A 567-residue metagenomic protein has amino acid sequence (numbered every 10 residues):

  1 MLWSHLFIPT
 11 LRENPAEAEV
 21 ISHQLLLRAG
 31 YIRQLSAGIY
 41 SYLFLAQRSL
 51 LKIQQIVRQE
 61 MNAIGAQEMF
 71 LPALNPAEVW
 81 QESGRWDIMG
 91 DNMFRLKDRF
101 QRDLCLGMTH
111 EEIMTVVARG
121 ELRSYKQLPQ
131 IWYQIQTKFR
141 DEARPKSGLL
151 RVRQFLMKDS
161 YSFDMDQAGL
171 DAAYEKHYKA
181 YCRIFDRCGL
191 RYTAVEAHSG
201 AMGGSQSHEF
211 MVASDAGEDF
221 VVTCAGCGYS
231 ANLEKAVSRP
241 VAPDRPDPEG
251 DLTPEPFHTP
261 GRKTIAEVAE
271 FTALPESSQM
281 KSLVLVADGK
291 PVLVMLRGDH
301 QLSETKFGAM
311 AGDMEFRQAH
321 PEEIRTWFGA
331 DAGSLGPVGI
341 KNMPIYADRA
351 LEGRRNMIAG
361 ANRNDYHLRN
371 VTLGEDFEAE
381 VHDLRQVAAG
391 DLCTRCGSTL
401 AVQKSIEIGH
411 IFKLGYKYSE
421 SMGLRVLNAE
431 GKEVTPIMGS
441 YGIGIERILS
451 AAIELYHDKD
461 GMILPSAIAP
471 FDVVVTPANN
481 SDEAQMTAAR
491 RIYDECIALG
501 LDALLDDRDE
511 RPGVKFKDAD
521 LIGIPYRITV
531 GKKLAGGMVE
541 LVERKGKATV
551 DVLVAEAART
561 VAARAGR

Functional and structural regions predicted by a protein language model:
M1-D98, Y161-G200, D299-H300: TRNA-binding/sensing appendages of the translation machinery
M1-R28, I113-P145, H258-K263, K459: Charged, low-complexity intrinsically disordered tails and linkers
Q54, E111-R119, R144-S160, M165-Y441 (+1 more regions): Extended, low-hydrophobicity, polar/charged segments
N75-V79, E323-T326, D507-V514: Short acidic loop-to-helix transition motifs that present clustered carboxylates
D87-C105, V212-T223: Acidic, His- and aromatic-enriched active-site or binding-groove loops in soluble protein domains that engage sugars
V268, G439-I468: C-terminal, non-catalytic macromolecule-binding modules
G461-K515: Generic long, charged, amphipathic alpha-helical segments
Y493-V552, E556-R559: C-terminal structured "cap/appendage" subdomains that terminate the fold
